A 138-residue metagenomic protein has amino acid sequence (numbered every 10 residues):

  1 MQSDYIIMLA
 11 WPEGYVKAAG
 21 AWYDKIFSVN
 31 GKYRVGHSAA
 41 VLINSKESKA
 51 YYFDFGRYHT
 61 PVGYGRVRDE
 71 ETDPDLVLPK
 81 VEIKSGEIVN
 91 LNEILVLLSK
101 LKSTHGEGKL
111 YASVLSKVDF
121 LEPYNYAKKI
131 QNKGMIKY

Functional and structural regions predicted by a protein language model:
M1-S103: Glycine-rich catalytic cores of cysteine/serine-nucleophile enzymes that process amide/ester linkages in cell-envelope
Q2-S3, S99-Y138: Activation targets extended, charge/polar-rich intrinsically disordered C-terminal tails
